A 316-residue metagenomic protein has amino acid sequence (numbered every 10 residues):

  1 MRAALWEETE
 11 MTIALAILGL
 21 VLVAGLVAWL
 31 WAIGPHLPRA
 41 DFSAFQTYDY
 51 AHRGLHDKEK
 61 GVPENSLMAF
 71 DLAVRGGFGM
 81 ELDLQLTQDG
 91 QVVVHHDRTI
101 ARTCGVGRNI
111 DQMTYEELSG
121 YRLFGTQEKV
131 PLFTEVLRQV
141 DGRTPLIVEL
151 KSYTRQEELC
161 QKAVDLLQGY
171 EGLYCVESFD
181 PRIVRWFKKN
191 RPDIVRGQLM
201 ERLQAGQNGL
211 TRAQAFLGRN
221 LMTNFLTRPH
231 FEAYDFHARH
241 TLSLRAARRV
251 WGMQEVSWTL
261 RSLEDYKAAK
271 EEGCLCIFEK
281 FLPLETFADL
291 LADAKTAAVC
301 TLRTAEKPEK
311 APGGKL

Functional and structural regions predicted by a protein language model:
L5-L316: Phosphate-group recognition and catalysis centered on beta-loop-alpha active-site segments
